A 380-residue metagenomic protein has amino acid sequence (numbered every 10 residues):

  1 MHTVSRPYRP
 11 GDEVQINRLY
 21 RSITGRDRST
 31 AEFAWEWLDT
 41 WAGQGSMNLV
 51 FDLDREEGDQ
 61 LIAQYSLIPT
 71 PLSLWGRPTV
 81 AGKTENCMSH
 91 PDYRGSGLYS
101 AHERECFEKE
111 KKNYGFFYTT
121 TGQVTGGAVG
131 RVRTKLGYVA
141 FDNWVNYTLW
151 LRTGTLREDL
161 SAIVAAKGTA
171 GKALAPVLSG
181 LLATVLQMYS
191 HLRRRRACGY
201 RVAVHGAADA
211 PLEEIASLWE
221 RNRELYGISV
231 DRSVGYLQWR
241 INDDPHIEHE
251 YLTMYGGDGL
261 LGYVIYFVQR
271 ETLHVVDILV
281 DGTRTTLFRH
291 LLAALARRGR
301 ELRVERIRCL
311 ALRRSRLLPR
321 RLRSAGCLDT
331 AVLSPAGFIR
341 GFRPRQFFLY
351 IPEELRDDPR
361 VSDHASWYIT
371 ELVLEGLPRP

Functional and structural regions predicted by a protein language model:
M1-G11, L181-A210: Conserved N-terminal entry element of GNAT/NAT acetyltransferase domains
T3-P91, G122-V124, V204-D281: A conserved beta-strand-loop-helix scaffold within acyl/acetyltransferase catalytic domains
Y20, T24, C106-E110, R133 (+5 more regions): Hydrophobic, Leu/Ile/Phe/Ala-enriched alpha-helical segments that form helix-helix packing faces
W37, P69-W75, E105-F107, V129 (+1 more regions): Catalytic micro-motifs at enzyme active sites that drive phosphoryl/nucleotidyl and oxygen chemistry
E56, E108-Y114: Secondary-structure boundary elements
S89, G95-K109, R284-R297: Conserved acetyl-CoA-binding loop-helix of GNAT-fold acetyltransferases
K111-N113, H246, D258, E301: Alpha-helix termination/capping residues and helix-transition junctions
G115-Q187, R240, E250, F267-T285 (+1 more regions): Active-site/acyl-donor-binding loops of N-acyltransferases
